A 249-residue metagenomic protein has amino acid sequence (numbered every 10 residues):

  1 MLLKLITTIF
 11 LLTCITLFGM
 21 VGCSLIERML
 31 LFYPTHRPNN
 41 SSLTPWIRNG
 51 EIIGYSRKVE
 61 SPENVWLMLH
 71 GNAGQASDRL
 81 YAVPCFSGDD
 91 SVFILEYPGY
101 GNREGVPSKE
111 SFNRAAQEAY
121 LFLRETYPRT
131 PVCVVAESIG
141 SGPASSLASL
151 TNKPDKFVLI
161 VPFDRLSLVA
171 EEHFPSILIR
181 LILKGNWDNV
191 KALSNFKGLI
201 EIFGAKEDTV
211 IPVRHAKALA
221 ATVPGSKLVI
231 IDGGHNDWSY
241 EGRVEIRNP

Functional and structural regions predicted by a protein language model:
I9-S56: An N-terminal hydrophobic leader/cap segment in hydrolases
I53-F122, G142: Membrane-embedded segments
V135-G140, A144: Gly/Ala-rich beta-loop-alpha elbow adjacent to hydrolase catalytic centers
V158-L168, D188-N189, G233: Active-site nucleophile loop of the alpha/beta-hydrolase fold
F196-K197, E201-G204, D208: Short beta-strand/loop motif that positions the catalytic acidic residue of the alpha/beta-hydrolase fold
T209-H215: Conserved alpha/beta-hydrolase "acid-adjacent" motif
G234-V244: Catalytic histidine-centered segment of alpha/beta-hydrolase-like enzymes
